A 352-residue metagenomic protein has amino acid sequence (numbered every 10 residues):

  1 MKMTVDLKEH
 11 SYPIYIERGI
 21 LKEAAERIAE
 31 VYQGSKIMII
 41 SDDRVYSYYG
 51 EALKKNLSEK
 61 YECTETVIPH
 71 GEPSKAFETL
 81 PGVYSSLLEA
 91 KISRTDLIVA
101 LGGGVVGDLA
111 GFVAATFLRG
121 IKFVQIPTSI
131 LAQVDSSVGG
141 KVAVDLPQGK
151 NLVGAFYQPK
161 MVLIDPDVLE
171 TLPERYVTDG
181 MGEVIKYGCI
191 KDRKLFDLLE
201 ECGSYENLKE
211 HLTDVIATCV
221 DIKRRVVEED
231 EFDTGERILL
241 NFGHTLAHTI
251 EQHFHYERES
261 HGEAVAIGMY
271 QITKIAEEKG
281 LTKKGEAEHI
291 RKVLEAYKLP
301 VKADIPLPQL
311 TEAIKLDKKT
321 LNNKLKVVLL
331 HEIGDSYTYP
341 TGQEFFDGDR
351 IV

Functional and structural regions predicted by a protein language model:
M1-D96: ATP/NTP phosphate-donor binding region
H10, Y15, F112-Y205: A glycine/threonine-rich phosphate-anchoring loop and its flanking beta-alpha core in nucleotide/phosphate-binding
E17, I39, A76, P127 (+4 more regions): Residue-level signal for inorganic ion chemistry
T64-T66, V99, V124-I126, M161-I164 (+1 more regions): Hydrophobic/aromatic beta-strand patches that form the interior of the parallel beta-sheet core in alpha/beta enzyme
Y84-L101, A110-Q125: Non-catalytic interfacial helical region
V105-F112, Q133, T249: Short glycine/serine/threonine-rich phosphate/pyrophosphate-binding segments that cradle anionic phosphate groups
G182-V184, L281-V352: C-terminal charged capping/lid subdomain of soluble metabolic enzymes
D197-Q309: Active-site segments that bind and position negatively charged phosphate/pyrophosphate groups
